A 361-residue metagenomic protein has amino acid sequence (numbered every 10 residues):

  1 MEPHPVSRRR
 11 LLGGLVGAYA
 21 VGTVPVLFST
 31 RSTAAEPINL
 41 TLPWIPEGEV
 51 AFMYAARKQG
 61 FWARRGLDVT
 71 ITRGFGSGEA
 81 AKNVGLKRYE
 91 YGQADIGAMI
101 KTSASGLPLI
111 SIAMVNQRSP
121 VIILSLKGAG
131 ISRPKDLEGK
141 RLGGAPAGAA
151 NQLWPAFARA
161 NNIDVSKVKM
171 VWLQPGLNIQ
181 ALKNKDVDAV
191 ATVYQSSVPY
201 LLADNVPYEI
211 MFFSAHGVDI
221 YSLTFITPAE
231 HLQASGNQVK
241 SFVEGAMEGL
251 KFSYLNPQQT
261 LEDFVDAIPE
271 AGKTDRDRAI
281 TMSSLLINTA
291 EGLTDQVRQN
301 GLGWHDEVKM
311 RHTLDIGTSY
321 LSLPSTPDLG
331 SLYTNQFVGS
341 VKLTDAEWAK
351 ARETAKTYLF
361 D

Functional and structural regions predicted by a protein language model:
E2-Y19: N-terminal secretory signal peptides and thylakoid transit peptides that target proteins across membranes
S29-T30: N-terminal signal peptide c-region/cleavage motif recognized by signal peptidases
A34-N184, D188-Q195, M211, V218-D219 (+1 more regions): Short, glycine-/small- and polar/acidic-enriched structural segments that line small-molecule recognition paths
G60-R64, A160-V165, D204, E270-D275 (+1 more regions): Short helix-capping segments at alpha-helix termini
T70, G78, W172, A215 (+2 more regions): Short linear loop/turn motifs
G97-A98, L177-Q180, D186-R276: Pocket-lining segment of extracytoplasmic ligand-binding domains
S235-L323: Secondary-structure end/capping motifs
M310-D361: Conserved C-terminal helix/tail region of periplasmic/extracytoplasmic solute-binding proteins
